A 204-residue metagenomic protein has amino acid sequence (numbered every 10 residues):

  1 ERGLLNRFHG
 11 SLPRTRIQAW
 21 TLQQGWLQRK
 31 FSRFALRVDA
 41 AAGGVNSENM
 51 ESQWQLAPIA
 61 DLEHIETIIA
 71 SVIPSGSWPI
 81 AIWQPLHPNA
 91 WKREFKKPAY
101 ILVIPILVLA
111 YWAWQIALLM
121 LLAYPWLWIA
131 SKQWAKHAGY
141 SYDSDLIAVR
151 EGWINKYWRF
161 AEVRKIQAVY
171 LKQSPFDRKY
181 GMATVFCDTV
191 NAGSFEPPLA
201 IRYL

Functional and structural regions predicted by a protein language model:
E1-L204: N-terminal basic, Ser/Thr-rich segments that initiate or prime the first beta/alpha elements at protein or domain
